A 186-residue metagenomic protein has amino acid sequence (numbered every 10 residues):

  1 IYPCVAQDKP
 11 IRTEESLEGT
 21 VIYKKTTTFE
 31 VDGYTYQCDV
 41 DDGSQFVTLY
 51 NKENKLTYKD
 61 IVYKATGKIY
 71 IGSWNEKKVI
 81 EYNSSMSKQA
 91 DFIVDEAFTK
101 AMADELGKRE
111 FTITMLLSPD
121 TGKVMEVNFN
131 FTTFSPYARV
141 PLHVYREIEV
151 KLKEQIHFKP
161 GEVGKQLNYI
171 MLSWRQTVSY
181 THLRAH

Functional and structural regions predicted by a protein language model:
I1-V21: Bacterial Sec-dependent N-terminal signal peptides
P10-T13, T26-T28, Y36-C38, I113-M115: Assembly/interface hotspot detector across virion components, adhesins/toxins, and nucleic-acid enzymes
T20-Y50: Eukaryotic intrinsically disordered, low-complexity, charge-rich
C38-E110: Surface-exposed acidic loop/strand-edge motifs in secreted or periplasmic proteins that form small linear binding
V79-I113, V144-Y180: Short proline/glycine- and basic residue-enriched helix-capping loop/turn segments at helix->loop/beta transitions
G107-F134: Short tight loops/turns at secondary-structure junctions
T133-I148: A short, polar/charged loop-to-alpha-helix boundary motif
T181-H186: Conserved small/polar residues in nucleotide/adenosyl-binding loops
